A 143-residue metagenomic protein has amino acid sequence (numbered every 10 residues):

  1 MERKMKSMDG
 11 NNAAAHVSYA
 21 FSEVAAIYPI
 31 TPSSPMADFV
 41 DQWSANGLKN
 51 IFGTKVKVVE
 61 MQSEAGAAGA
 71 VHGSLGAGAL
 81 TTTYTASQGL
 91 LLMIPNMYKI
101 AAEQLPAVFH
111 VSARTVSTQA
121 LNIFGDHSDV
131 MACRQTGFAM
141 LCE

Functional and structural regions predicted by a protein language model:
M1-A132, F138: Thiamine diphosphate
G137-E143: Flexible, glycine/proline-enriched loop segments at strand-loop-helix junctions that form or flank small-ligand binding
